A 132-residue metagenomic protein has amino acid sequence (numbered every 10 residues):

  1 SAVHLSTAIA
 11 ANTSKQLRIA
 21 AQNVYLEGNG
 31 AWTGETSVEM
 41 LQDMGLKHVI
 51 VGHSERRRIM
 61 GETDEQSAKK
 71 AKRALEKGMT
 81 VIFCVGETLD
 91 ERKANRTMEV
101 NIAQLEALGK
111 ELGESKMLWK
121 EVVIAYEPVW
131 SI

Functional and structural regions predicted by a protein language model:
A2-I132: Active-site loop-to-helix "anion-binding N-cap" substructures in soluble metabolic enzymes
